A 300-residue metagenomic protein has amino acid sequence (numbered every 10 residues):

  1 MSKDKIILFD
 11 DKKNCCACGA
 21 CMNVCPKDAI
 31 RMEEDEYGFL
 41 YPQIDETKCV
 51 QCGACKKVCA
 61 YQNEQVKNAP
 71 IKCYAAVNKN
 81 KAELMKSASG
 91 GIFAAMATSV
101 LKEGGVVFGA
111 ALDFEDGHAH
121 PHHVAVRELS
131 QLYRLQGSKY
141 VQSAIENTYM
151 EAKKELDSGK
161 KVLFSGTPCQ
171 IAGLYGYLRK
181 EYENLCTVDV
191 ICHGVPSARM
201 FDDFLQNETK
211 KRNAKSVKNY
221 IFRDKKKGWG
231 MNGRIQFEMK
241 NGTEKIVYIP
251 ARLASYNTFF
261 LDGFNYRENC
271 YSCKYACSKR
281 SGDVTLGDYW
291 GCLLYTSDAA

Functional and structural regions predicted by a protein language model:
S2-D4, A20-Q43, A54-P70, D283-V284: Iron-sulfur cluster-binding cysteine motifs and their immediate structural context in ferredoxin-like electron-transfer
K13-K27, V50-Y61, Q170, R267-A276: Local cysteine-cluster metal-coordination motifs and their immediate loop/turn environment, predominantly Fe-S cluster
A54-S99: Electropositive, gly/pro-rich neighborhoods at or near active sites that engage anionic ligands
H123-N147: Glycine-rich phosphate-binding "P-loop"
K180-V190: A short alpha->loop->secondary-structure connector
V188-F204: Short, flexible loop segments at boundaries between secondary-structure elements
T209-S278, T285-G287: A conserved mid-domain beta-alpha-beta active-site/ligand-binding segment of alpha/beta enzyme cores
Y295-A300: Conserved small/polar residues in nucleotide/adenosyl-binding loops
